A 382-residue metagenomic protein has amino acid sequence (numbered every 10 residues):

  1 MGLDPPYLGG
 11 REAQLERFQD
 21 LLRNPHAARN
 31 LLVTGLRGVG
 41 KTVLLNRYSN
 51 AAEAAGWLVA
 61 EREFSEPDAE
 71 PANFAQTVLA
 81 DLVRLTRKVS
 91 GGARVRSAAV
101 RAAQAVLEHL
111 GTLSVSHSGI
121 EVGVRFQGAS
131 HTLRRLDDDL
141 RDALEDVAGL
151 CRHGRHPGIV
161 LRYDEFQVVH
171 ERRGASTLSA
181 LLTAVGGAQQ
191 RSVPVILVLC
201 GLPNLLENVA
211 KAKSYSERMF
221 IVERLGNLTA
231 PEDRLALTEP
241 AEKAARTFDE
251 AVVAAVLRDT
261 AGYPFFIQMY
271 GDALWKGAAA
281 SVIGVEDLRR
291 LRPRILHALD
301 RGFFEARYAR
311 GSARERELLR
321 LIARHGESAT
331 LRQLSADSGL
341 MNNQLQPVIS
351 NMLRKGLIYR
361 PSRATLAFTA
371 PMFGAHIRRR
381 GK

Functional and structural regions predicted by a protein language model:
M1-L31, Q189, M372: A short, basic N-terminal segment
A27-V39, V43-I159, V169-A175, V195: P-loop NTPase nucleotide-binding core
R152-R155, I159-R162, Q167-K213: Sensor-1/coupling segment of RecA-like P-loop NTPase cores
L225-V252: Conserved small helical "lid"/interfacial subdomain of P-loop NTPases
T247-D259, T330-Q333: Short conserved motifs of the RecA-like P-loop NTPase core
G262, F266-N342: Winged-helix-like regulatory helical subdomains adjacent to P-loop NTPase cores
S338-K355, R363: Short amphipathic alpha-helical interaction segments
P371-K382: Short, amphipathic alpha-helical interaction segments positioned at domain boundaries
